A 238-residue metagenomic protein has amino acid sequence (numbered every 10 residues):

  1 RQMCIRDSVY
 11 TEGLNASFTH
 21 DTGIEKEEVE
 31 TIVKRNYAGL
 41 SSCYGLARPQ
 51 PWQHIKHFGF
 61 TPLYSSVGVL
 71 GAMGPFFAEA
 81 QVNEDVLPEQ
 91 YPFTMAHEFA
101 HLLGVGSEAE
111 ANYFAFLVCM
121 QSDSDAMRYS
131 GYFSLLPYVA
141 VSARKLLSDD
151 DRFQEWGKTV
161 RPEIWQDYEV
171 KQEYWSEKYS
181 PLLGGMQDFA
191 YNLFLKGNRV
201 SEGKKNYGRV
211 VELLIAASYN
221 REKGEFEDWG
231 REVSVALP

Functional and structural regions predicted by a protein language model:
R1-I5: Short, small-residue-biased leader/transition segments that mark boundaries at the very start of proteins
T11-E84, P88: Auxiliary, metal-adjacent structural segments of Zn-dependent hydrolase domains
K26, E30, E84-P92, G104-E108 (+2 more regions): Solvent-exposed, acidic/flexible segments
F93-N112, F116: Active-site recognition of the HExxH zinc-binding catalytic motif
A109-Y113, D125-Y132, V160-W165, V170: Membrane-proximal, solvent-exposed terminal domains/tails of membrane-associated proteins
F116-S148: Short helix/loop segments within enzyme catalytic domains that coordinate or immediately flank catalytic cofactors
V141-K171, W175-S176: C-terminal structural cap/anchor segments
W165-P238: Pan-zinc metallopeptidase signature
